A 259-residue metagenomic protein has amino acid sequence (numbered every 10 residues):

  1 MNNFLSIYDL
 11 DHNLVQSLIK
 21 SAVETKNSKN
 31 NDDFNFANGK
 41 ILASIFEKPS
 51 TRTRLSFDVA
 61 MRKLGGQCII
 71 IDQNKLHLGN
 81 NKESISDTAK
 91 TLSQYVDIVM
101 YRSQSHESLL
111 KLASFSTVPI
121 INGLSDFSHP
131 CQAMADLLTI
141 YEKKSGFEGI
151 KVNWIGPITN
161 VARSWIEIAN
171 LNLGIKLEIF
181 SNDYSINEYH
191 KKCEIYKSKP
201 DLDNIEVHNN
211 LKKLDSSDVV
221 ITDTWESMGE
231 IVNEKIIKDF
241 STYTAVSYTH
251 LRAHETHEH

Functional and structural regions predicted by a protein language model:
M1-T51, L55: Positively charged, low-complexity intrinsically disordered leader regions
N35-Y141: Phosphate/diphosphate ligand-binding glycine-rich loop within oxidoreductases
A43, M100, N153-I155, V219-D223: Structural motif
K48, R52-S56, S145-D201, N209-K213: Glycine-rich phosphate/diphosphate-binding loop of Rossmann-like nucleotide-binding domains
S105, T224-M228: Short glycine-rich anion-binding loops that position phosphate/pyrophosphate groups of nucleotides and phosphorylated
L109, A162, G229-I231: Glycine/Thr-rich phosphate-binding loops of Rossmann-like dinucleotide-binding domains
S227-Y243: Glycine/threonine-rich flexible loop motifs
T249-E258: Conserved small/polar residues in nucleotide/adenosyl-binding loops
